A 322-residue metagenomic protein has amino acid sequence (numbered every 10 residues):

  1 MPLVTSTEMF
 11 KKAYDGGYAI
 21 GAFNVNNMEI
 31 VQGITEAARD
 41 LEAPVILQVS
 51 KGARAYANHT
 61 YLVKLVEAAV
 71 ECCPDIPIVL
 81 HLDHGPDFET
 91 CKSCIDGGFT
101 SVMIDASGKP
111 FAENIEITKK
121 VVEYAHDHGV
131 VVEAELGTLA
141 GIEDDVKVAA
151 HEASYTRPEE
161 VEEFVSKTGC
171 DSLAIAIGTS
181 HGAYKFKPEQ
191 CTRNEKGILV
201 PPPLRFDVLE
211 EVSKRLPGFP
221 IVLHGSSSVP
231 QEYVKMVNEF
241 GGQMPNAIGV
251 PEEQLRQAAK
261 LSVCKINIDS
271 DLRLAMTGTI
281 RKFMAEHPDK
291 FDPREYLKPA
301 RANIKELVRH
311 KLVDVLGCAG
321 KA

Functional and structural regions predicted by a protein language model:
M1-L3, A322: Basic/polar N-terminal segments that are highly enriched at the extreme N-terminus, encompassing both cleavable
V4-K12, N27-A53, T60-V79, H84-P220 (+6 more regions): Alpha/beta enzyme core
T5-G21, K290-F291: Generic N-terminal amphipathic, Lys/Arg-enriched alpha-helix
I20, I104, R294-L297: Active-site oxyanion-binding pockets that recognize sulfate/phosphate
L223-S228: Short catalytic/ligand-gating loop segments at beta-alpha or beta-beta junctions within enzyme catalytic domains
N238-E239, V250-A322: C-terminal alpha-helical cap/extension of soluble enzyme domains
